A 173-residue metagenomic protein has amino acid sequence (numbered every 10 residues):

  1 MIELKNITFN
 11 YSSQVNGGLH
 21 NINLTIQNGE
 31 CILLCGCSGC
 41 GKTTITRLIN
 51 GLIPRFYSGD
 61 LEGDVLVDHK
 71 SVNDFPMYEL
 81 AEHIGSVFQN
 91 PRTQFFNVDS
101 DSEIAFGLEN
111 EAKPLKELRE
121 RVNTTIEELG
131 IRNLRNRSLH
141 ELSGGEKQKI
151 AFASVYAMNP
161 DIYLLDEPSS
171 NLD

Functional and structural regions predicted by a protein language model:
M1-L4, F9-N21, I53-S58, D74-P76: A short, flexible loop at the N-terminus of ABC-type nucleotide-binding domains that lies
C35-C37: The feature captures the beta-strand-to-loop junction immediately N-terminal to the Walker
D64-E79: ABC ATPase NBD Q-loop/coupling interface
K116-L134: Conserved ABC ATPase "signature" region
S138-L142, E146: Conserved ABC ATPase signature
F152: Hydrophobic anchor residue at the start of the ABC signature
Y163-D166: Catalytic Walker B motif of ABC-type/P-loop ATPase nucleotide-binding domains
